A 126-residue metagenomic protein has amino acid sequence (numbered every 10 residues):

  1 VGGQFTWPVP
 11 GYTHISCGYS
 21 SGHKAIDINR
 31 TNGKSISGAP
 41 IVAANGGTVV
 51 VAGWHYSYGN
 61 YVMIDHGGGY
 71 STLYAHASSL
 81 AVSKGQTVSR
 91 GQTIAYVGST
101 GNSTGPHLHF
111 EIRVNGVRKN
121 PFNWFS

Functional and structural regions predicted by a protein language model:
V1-G59, R90: Surface-exposed, glycine-biased beta-strand/turn segments
V1-P10, K24, K34, L80-Q92 (+1 more regions): Acidic, glycine-rich catalytic/binding loops that coordinate metals and/or anionic ligands
S16, T48-V50, S78, A95-G98: Conserved positions in beta-strands of structured domains
D27, P40, M63, L73 (+2 more regions): Conserved beta-strand positions that form and line the central face of beta-propeller blades
I28, Y61-I64, S89-S103: Short hydrophobic beta/alpha edge segments that flank linear recognition/processing sites
I36, A43-A81, P106-V114: Zn2+-dependent peptidoglycan hydrolase active-site motif and core
H55, A77, S99-T100, W124: Residue-level structural signal for beta-strand termini and adjacent loop
